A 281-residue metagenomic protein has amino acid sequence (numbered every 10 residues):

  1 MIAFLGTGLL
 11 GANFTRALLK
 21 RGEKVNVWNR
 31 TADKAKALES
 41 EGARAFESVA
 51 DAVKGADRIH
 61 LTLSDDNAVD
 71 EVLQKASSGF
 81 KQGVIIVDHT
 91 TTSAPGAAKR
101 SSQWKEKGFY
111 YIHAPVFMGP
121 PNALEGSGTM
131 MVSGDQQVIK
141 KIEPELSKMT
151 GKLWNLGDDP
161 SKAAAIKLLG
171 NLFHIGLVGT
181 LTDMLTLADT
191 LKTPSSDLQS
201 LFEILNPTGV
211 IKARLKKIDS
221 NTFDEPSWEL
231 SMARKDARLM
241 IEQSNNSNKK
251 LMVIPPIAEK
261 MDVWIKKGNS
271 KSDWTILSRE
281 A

Functional and structural regions predicted by a protein language model:
M1-L61, F80, P120, K152: NAD(P)+-binding Rossmann beta1-loop-alpha1 motif at the extreme N-terminus of oxidoreductases
F14-T15, K34, R100, E145 (+1 more regions): Hydrophobic residues within alpha-helices that form the first helical element adjacent to the glycine-rich loop
V25, A45, Y110-I112, L153 (+2 more regions): Hydrophobic beta-strand scaffold residues
V49-Y110: Rossmann-fold NAD(P) dinucleotide-binding segment
T92-L172: Rossmann-fold dinucleotide-binding core
K162-I276, E280-A281: Helical "substrate-binding/catalytic lid" subdomain of Rossmann-like NAD(P)-dependent dehydrogenases/reductases
